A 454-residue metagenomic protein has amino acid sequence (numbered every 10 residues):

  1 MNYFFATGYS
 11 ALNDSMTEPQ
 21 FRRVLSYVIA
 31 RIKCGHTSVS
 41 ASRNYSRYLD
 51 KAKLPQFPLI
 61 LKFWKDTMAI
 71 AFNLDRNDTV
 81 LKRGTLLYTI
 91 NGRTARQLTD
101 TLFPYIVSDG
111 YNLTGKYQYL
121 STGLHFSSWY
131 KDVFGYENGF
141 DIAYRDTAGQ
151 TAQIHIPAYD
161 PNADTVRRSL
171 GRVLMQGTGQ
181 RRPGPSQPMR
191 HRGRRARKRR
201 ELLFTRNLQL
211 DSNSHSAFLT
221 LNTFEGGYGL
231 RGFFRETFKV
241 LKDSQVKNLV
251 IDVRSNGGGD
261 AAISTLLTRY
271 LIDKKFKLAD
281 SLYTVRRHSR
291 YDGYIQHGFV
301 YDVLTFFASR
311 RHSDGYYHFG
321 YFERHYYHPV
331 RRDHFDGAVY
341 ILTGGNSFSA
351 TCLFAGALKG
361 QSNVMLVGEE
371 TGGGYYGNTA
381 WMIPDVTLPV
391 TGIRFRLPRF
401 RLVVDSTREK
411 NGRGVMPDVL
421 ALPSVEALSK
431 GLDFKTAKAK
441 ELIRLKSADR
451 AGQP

Functional and structural regions predicted by a protein language model:
M1-L249, V253-T284, Y291-Q296, Y375 (+5 more regions): Flexible, low-complexity junctional segments that flank or bridge functional domains
T85, A261-L428: Conserved acidic, small-residue-rich alpha-beta core segments centered on
